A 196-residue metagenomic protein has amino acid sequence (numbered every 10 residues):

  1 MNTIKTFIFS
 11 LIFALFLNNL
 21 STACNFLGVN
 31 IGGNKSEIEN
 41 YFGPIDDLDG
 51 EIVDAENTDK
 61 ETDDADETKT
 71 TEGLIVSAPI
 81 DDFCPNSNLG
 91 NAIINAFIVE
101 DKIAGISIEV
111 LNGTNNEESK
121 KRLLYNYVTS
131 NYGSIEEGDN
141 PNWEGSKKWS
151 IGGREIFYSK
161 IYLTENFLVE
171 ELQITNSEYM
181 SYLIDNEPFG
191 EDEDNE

Functional and structural regions predicted by a protein language model:
M1-T6: Positively charged n-region of N-terminal signal peptides that target proteins for export
F7-N18: Bacterial N-terminal signal peptides
F9, S21-A23, N95: Short, functionally important structural connectors and interaction interfaces within domains
L11-I12, F26, L89, N116: Generic detector of short alpha-helix boundary/capping microenvironments and adjacent low-complexity segments
L15, T71-I75, I80-P85, G105: Residue-level signal for well-ordered alpha-helical segments
L20-S21, D81: Mature extracytoplasmic/luminal segments of secretory-pathway proteins
T22-I75, E100-E196: Non-cytosolic coordination micro-motifs
S77-V99: Compositionally biased P/S/T/G-rich terminal and signal peptide-adjacent segments that lie outside catalytic cores
